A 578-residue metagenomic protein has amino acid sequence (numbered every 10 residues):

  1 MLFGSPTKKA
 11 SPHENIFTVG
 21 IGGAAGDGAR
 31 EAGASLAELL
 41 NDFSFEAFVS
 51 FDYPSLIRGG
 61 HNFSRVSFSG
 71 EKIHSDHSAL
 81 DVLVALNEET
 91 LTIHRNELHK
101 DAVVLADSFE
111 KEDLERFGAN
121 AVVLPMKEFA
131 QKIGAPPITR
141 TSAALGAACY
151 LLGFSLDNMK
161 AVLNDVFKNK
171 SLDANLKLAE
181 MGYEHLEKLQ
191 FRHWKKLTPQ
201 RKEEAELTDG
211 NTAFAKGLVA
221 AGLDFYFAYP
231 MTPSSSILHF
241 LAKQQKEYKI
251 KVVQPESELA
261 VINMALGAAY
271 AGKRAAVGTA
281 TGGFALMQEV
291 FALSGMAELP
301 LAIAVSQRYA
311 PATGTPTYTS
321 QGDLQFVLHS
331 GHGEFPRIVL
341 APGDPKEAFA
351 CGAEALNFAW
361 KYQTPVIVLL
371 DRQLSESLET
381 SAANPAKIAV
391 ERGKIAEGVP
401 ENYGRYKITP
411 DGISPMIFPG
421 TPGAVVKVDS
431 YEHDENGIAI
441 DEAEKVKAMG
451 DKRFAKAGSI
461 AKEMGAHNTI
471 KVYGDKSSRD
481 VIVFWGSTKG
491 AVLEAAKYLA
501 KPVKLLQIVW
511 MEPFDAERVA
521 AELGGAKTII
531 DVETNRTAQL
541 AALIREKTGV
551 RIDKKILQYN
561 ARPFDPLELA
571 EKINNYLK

Functional and structural regions predicted by a protein language model:
L2-A221, F225-F227, A521-E522: Active-site cofactor/cluster-binding pocket
S5, L207-V219, C351, L356-K578: Flexible, low-complexity linker and terminal segments
H13-S78, V82-R95, T232-H329, I338-A359: Thiamine diphosphate
A25, K127-Q131, P137-T139, A144-F167 (+3 more regions): Peripheral docking tails and interdomain loops at the edges of cofactor- or intermediate-handling domains
P54-I57, K111-L114, F129, S235 (+7 more regions): Short gly/pro/ser/thr-enriched loop/turn and capping motifs at secondary-structure boundaries
A85, L105-D107, T279, A302-S306 (+4 more regions): Short beta-strand segments
L98-V104, G118-A119, I250, K273 (+3 more regions): A short helix->loop->beta-strand "cap" motif at the edges of active sites that frequently abuts
